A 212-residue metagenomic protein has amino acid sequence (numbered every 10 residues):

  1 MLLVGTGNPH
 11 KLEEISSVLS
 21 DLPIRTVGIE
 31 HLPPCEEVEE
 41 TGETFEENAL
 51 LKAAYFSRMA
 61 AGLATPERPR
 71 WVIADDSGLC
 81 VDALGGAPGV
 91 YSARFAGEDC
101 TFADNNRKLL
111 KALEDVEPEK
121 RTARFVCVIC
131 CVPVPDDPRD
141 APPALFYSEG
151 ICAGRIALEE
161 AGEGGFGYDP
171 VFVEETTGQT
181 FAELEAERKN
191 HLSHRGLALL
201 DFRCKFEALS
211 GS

Functional and structural regions predicted by a protein language model:
L2-L3, P9-V27, H31-S212: Anionic-ligand binding patches
